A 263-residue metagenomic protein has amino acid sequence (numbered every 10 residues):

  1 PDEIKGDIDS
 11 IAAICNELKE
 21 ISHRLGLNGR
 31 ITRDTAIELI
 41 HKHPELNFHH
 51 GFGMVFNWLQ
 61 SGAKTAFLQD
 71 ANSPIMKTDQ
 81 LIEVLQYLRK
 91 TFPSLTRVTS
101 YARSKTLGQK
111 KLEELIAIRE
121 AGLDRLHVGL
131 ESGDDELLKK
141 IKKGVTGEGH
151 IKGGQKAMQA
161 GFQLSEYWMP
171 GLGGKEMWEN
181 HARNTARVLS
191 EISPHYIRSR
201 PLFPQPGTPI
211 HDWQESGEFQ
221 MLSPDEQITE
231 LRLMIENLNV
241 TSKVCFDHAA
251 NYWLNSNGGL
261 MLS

Functional and structural regions predicted by a protein language model:
P1-D9: Iron-sulfur (Fe-S) cluster-binding segments and ferredoxin-like electron-carrier domains, especially [2Fe-2S]
E3, M76, Q80, I141-G149 (+3 more regions): Alpha-helix N-cap and loop-to-helix initiation/capping positions
I11-E148, K152-Q159: Conserved SAM/AdoMet-binding glycine-rich loop
N72-P74, T96, S104-T106, S132-D134 (+3 more regions): Active-site-proximal loop/turn and secondary-structure-junction residues that shape catalytic pockets, frequently
Y101-G108, G173-E179, M261-L262: Active-site mouth loops of central-metabolism enzymes
R125, E148-I210, P224-H248: Conserved C-terminal portion of the radical SAM core fold that forms the substrate/S-adenosylmethionine-binding
H211-E218: Short glycine/proline- and charge-enriched loop/turn segments that cap or connect secondary-structure elements
Y252-S263: Radical SAM enzyme core and accessory elements
